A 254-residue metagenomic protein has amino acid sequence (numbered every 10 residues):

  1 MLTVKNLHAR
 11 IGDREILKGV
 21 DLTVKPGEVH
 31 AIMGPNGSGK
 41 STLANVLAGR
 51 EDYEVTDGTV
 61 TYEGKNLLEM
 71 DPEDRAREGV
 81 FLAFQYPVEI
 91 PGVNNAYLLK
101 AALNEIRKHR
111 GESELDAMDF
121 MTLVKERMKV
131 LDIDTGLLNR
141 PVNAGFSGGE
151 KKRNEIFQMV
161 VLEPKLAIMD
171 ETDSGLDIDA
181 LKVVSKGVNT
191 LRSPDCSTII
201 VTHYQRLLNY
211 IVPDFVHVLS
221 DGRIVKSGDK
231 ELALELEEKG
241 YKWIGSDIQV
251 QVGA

Functional and structural regions predicted by a protein language model:
L2-V4, L17-G19: Conserved structural motif at the start of ABC-family nucleotide-binding domains
R14-E15, D74, K182: Short coil-to-beta microelement around the adenine-binding A-loop and adjacent beta1/P-loop entry of ABC ATPase
M33-P35: The feature captures the beta-strand-to-loop junction immediately N-terminal to the Walker
T59-R75, N143: ABC ATPase NBD Q-loop/coupling interface
V88-K165: ABC-family P-loop ATPase nucleotide-binding domains
I168-T172, D179: Walker B catalytic motif
F215, L219, R223-S246: Conserved beta-strand-loop-alpha-helix hinge in the C-terminal portion of ABC ATPase nucleotide-binding domains
